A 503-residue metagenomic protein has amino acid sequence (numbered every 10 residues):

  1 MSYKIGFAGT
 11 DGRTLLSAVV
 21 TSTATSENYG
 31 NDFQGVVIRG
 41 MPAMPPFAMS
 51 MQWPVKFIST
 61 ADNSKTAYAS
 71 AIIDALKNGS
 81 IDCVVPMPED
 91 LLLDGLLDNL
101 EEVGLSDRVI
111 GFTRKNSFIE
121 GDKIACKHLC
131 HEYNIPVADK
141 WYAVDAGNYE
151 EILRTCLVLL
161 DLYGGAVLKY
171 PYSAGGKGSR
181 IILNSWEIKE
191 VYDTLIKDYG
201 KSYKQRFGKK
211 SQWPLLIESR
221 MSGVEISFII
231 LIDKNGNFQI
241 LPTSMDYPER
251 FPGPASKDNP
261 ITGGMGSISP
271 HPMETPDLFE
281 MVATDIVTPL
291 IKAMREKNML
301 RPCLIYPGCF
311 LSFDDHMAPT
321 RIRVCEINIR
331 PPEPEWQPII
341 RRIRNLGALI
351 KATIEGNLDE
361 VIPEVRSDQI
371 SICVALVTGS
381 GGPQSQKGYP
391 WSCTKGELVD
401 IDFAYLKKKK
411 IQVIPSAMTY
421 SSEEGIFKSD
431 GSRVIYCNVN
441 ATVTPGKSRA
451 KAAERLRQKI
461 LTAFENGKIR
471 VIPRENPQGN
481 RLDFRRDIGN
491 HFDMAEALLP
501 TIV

Functional and structural regions predicted by a protein language model:
M1-F112: ATP-binding N-terminal substructure of ATP-dependent carboxylate-amine bond-forming enzymes
P54, V103-S179, S202, V377: A conserved helix-loop-beta module that forms one wall/lid of the active-site cleft in ATP-utilizing catalytic domains
P136-A138, D161-L168, I182-S227, T288-K297: Conserved ATP-binding module of the ATP-grasp superfamily
I196-Y199, S211, M221-P272, A283-V324 (+1 more regions): Phosphate-binding core of ATP-grasp and ATP-grasp-like enzymes
K204-L216, A293-G308, L358-S371, A463-H491: Flexible, glycine/charged-enriched surface loops at secondary-structure junctions
S219, S267-P270, V374-A375, R433-P445: Short, well-ordered beta-strand elements within core beta-sheets of diverse protein domains
E280-P307, N328-K408, Q412, S421: Active-site "cap" helix and flanking loop/linker of ATP-utilizing ligase/carboxylase catalytic domains
K428-V503: Generic C-terminus detector
